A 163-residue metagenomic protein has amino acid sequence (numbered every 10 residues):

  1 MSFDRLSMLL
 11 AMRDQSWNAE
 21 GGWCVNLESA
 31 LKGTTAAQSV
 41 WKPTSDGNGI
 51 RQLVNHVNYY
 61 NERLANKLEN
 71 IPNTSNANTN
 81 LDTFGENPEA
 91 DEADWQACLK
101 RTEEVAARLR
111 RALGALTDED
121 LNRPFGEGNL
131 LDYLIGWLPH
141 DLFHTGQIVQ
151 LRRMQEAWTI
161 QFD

Functional and structural regions predicted by a protein language model:
M1, D14-A19, A90, A97-R101: A general boundary/transition motif marking the beginning of the first structured unit of a protein
F3-C24, E28-L31, A36-T83, P124-D163: Short, contiguous alpha-helical
G85-N122, D132-H140: Acidic/histidine-rich alpha-helical segments that form the ligand environment of transition-metal centers
